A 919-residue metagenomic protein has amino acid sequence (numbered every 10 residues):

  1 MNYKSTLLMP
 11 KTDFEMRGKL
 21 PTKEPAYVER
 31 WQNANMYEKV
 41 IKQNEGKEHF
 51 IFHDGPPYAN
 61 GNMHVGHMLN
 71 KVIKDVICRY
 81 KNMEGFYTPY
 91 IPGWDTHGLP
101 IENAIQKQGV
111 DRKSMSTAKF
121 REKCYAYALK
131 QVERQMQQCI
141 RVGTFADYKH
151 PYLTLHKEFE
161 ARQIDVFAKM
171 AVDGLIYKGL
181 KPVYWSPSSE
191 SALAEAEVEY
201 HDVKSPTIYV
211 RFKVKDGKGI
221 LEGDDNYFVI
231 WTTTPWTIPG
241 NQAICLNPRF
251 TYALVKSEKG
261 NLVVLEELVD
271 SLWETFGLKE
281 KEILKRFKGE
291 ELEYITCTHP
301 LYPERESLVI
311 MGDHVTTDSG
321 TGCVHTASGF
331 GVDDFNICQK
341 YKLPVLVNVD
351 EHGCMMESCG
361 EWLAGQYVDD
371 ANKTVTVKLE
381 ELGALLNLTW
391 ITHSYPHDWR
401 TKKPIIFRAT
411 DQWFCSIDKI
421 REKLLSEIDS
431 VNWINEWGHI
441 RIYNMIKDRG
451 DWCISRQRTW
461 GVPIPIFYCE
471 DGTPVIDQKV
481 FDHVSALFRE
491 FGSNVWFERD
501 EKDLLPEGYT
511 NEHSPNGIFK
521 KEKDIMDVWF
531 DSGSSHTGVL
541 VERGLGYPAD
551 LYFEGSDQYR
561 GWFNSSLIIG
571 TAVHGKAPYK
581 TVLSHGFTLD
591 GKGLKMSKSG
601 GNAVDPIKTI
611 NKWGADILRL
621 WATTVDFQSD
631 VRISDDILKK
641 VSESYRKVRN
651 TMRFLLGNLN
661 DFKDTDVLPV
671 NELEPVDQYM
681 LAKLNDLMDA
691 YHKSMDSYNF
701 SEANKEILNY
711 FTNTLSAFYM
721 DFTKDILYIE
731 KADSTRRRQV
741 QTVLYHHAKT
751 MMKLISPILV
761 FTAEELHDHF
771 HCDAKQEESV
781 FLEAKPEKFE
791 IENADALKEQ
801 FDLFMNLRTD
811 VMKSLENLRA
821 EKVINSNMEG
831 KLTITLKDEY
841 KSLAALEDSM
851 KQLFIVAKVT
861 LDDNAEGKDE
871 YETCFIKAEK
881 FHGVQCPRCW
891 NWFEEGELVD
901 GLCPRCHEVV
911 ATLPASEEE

Functional and structural regions predicted by a protein language model:
N2-D13, R17-L20, A26, R30-A34 (+14 more regions): Residue patterns forming the tRNA-binding/recognition surfaces of aminoacyl-tRNA synthetases and related DALR
K42-N103, I230-T237, V309-I337, Y341 (+3 more regions): N-terminal catalytic cores of NTP/NDP-binding nucleotidyl/phosphoryl-transfer enzymes
N44, E48-G55, G66-L69, I73 (+19 more regions): Secondary-structure capping and boundary motifs in well-ordered enzyme cores
D95, V183, P187, L193-E199 (+9 more regions): Acidic, turn-prone loop/beta-hairpin segments
S186, D398, C469, N511-S514 (+2 more regions): Short cysteine-rich clusters marking metal-coordination/redox-active sites
A243, F250-C323, V332: Protease-associated
Y341-G353, R458-W460, Y468, Q478-D630: Alpha-helical recognition segments enriched in aromatics with Gly/Pro capping that present substrate-recognition
Q457, P515, W890-F893, H907: Cys/His-coordinated zinc-binding microdomains
